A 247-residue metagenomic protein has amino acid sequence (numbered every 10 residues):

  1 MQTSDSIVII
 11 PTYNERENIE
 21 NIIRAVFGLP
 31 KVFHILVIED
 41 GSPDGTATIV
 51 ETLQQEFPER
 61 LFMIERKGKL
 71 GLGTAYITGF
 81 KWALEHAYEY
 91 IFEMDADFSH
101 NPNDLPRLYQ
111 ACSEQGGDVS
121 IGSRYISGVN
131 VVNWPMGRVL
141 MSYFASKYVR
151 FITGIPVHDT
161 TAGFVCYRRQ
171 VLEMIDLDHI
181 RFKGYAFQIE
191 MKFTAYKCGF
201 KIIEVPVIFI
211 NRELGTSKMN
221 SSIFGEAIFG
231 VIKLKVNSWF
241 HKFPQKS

Functional and structural regions predicted by a protein language model:
M1-A25: N-proximal low-complexity "stem/linker" segments adjacent to membrane-targeting elements
M1-S6, I152-I155, D178-S247: Hydrophobic helical membrane-anchoring modules
E17-N21, D44-L53: Acidic helix N-cap motif at the loop->helix transition within catalytic regions of sugar-transfer enzymes
R24-F33: Short, acidic, metal-binding catalytic loop of nucleotide-sugar glycosyltransferases
V26, G79, D97, R168 (+3 more regions): Residue-level signature of catalytic and energy-coupling elements of molecular machines, predominantly ATP/GTP-dependent
F33-S42, I64-E65, M94: Short beta-strand/loop segment that forms part of the nucleotide-sugar
E39-T48, F98: A conserved acidic beta->alpha catalytic loop
R66-E85, Y90, P102-Y185, R212-F229: Acceptor/aglycone-binding surface of glycosyltransferases and processive sugar-polymer synthases
